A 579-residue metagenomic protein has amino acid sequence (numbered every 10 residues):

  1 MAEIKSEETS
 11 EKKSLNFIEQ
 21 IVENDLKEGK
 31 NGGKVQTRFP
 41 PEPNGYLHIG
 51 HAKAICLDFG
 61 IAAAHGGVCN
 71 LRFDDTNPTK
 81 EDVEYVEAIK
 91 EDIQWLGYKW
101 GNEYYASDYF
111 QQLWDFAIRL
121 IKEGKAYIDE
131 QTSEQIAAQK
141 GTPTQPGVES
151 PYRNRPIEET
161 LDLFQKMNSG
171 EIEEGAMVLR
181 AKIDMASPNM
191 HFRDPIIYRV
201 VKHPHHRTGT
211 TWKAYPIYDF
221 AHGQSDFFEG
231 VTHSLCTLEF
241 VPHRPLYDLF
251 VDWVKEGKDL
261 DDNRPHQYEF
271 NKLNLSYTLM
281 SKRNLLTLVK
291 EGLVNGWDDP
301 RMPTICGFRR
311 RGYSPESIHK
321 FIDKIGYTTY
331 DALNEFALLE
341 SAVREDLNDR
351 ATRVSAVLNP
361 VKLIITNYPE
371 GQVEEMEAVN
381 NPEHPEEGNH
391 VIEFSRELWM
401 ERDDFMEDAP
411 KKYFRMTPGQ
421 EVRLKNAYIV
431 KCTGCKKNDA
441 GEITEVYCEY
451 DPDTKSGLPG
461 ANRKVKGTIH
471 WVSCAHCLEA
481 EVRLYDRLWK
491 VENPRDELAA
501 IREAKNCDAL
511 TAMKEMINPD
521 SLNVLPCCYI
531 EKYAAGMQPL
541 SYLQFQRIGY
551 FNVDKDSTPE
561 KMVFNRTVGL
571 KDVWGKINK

Functional and structural regions predicted by a protein language model:
M1-K13, K579: Basic/polar N-terminal segments that are highly enriched at the extreme N-terminus, encompassing both cleavable
K13-E23, K27-K90, H206-T237: N-terminal catalytic cores of NTP/NDP-binding nucleotidyl/phosphoryl-transfer enzymes
G29, D58, I89, L120 (+3 more regions): Residue-level signal for inorganic ion chemistry
P40-P43, R72-K80, N102-Q111, E134 (+5 more regions): Conserved short loop/turn motifs at secondary-structure junctions
L71, D75-N77, V83, Y105 (+4 more regions): Active-site cores that bind ATP or allylic diphosphates and position pyrophosphate for catalysis
Y85-Q111, F116-R119, G124-Y127: A glycine-rich helix N-cap at a beta->alpha junction
F240, R244, D248-F250, E316-H319 (+2 more regions): Core subunits and conserved enzymes of cellular information-processing and envelope-translocation systems across
D262-A342: Long, charged, mostly alpha-helical binding arms that flank functional sites
